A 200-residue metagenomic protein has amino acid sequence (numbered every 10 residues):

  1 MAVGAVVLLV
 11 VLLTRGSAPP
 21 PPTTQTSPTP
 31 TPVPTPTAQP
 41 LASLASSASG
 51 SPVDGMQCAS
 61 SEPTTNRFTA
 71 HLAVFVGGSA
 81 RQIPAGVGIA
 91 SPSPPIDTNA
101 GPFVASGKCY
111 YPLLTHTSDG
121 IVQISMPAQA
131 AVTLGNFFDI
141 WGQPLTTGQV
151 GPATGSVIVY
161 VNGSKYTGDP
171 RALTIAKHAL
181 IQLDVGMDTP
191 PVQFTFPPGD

Functional and structural regions predicted by a protein language model:
A2-D200: Ubiquitin-like/PB1-type beta-grasp interaction modules and other compact soluble beta-rich domains
